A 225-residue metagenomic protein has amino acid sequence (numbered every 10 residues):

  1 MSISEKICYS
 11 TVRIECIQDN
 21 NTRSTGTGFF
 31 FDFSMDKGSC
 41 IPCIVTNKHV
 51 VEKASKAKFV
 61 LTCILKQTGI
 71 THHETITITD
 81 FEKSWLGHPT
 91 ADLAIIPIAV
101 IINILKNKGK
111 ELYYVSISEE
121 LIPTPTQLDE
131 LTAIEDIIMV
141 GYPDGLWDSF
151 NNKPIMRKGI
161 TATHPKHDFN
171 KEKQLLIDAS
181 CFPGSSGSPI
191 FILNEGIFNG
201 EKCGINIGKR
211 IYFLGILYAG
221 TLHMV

Functional and structural regions predicted by a protein language model:
S2-S4: Long protein-protein interaction modules used by eukaryotic assembly/scaffold proteins
C8-V12, C16-Q18, S24-T25, F29 (+6 more regions): Serine endopeptidase catalytic core focused on the charge-relay Asp
G38-S39: Short loop/turn motifs that connect adjacent beta-strands in outer-membrane beta-barrel proteins
T46: Cytochrome P450 catalytic-core helices
H49: Histidine-centered active-site/metal-ligand motif
M224: C-terminal binding/interaction regions
